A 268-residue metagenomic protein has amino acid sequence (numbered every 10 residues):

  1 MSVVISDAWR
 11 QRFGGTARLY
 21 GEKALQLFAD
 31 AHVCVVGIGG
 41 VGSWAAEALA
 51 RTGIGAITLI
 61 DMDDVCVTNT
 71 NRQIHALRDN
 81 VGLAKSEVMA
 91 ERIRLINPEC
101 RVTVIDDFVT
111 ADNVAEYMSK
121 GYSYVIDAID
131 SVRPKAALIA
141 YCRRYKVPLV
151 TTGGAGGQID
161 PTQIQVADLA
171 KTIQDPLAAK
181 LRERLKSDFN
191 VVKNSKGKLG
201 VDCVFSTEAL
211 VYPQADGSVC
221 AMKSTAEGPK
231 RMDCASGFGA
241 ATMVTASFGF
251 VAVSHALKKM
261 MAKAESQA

Functional and structural regions predicted by a protein language model:
M1-C34: N-terminal charged helix/coil linker that caps or initiates catalytic domains
S2-S6, K120-Y124, I129, P134 (+4 more regions): Glycine-rich phosphate/adenylate-binding loop
V35-G37, I60: Conserved N-terminal Rossmann-fold NAD(P)-binding element of oxidoreductases
V41: Hydrophobic/small residue at the entry helix of a nucleotide-binding pocket
I54-N97: Glycine-rich phosphate-binding loop and adjoining beta1-alpha1-beta2 segment of Rossmann-like nucleotide-binding folds
T68-H75, Q158-L169: Acidic/polar active-site rim loop that often engages polyanionic ligands
D106-V114: Conserved SAM/SAH-binding loop
